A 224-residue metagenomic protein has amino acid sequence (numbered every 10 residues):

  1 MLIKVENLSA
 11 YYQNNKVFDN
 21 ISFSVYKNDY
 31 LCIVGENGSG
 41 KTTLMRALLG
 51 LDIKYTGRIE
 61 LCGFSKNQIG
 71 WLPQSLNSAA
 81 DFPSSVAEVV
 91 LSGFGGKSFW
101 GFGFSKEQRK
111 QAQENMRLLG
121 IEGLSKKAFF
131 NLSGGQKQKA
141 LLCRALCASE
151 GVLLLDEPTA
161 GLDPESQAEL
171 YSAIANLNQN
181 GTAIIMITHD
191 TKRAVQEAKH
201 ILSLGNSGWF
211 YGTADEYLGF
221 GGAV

Functional and structural regions predicted by a protein language model:
I53-I69: Conserved ABC transporter NBD signature motif
K106-L124: Conserved ABC ATPase "signature" region
A128-L132: Conserved ABC ATPase signature
L153-E157: Catalytic Walker B motif of ABC-type/P-loop ATPase nucleotide-binding domains
T188-H189: H-loop/switch region of ABC-family ATPase nucleotide-binding domains
K199-A214: H-loop (His-switch) and adjacent beta-strand-loop-beta switch element of ABC-type ATPase nucleotide-binding domains
